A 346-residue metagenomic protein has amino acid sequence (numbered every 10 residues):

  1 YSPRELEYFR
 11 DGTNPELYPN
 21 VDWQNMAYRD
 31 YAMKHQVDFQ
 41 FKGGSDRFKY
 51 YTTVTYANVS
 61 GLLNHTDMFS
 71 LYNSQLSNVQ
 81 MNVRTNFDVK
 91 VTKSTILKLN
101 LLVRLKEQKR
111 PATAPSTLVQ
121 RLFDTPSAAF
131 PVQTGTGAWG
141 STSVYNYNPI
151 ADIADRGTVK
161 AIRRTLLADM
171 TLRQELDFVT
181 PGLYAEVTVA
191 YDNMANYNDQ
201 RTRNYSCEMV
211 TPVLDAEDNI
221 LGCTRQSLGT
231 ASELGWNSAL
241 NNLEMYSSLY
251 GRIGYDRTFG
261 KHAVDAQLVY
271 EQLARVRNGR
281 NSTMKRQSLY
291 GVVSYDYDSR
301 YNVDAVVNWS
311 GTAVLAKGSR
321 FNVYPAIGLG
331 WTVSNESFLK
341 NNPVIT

Functional and structural regions predicted by a protein language model:
P3-N14, L62-N64, Q75-S77, N82-V83 (+3 more regions): Outer-membrane beta-barrel proteins, especially TonB-dependent receptors
P15-T55, V59-L63, S74-Y147, G157-R164 (+4 more regions): Flexible loop and strand-edge segments within Gram-negative outer membrane beta-barrel domains
P19-K42, S127-T142, R201-A316: Outer-membrane beta-barrel transmembrane domain signature of Gram-negative proteins, especially the mid-to-C-terminal
V37-S45, V83-V89, A168-Q174, G251-Y255 (+2 more regions): Residues on the lipid-exposed face of transmembrane beta-strands in outer-membrane beta-barrel proteins
S45, Y56-S60, V103-K109, L167 (+4 more regions): Transmembrane beta-strands of outer-membrane beta-barrel pores
D46-R47, L62, S94, E175-A185 (+4 more regions): Short loop/turn motifs that connect adjacent beta-strands in outer-membrane beta-barrel proteins
Y50-T52, L97-L99, L183-V189, V264-L268 (+4 more regions): Transmembrane beta-strands of outer-membrane beta-barrel proteins
V59-H65, Q108-A112, L122, M194-T202 (+5 more regions): Outer-membrane beta-barrel proteins
